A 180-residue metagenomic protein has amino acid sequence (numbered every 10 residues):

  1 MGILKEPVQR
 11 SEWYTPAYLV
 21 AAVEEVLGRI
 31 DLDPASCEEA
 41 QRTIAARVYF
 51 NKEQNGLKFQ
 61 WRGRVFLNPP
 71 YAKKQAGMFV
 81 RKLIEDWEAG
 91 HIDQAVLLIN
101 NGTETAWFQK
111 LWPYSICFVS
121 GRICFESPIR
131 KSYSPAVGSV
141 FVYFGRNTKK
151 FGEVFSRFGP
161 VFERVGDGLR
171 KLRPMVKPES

Functional and structural regions predicted by a protein language model:
M1-S180: Class I S-adenosyl-L-methionine-dependent methyltransferase catalytic core
